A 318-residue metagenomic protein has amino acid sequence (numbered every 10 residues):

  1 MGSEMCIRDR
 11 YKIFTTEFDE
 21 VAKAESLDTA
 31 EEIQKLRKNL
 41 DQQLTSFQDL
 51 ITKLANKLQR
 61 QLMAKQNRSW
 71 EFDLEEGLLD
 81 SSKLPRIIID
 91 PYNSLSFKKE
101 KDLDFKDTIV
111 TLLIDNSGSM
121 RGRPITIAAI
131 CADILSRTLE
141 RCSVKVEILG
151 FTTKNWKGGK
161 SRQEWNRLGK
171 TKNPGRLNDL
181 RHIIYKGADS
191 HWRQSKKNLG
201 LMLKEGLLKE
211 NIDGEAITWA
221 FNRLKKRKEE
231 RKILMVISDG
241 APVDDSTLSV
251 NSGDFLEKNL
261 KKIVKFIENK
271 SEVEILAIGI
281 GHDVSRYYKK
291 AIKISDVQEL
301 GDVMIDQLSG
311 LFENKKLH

Functional and structural regions predicted by a protein language model:
M1-E4, R8-H318: Acidic, glycine-rich A-domain
